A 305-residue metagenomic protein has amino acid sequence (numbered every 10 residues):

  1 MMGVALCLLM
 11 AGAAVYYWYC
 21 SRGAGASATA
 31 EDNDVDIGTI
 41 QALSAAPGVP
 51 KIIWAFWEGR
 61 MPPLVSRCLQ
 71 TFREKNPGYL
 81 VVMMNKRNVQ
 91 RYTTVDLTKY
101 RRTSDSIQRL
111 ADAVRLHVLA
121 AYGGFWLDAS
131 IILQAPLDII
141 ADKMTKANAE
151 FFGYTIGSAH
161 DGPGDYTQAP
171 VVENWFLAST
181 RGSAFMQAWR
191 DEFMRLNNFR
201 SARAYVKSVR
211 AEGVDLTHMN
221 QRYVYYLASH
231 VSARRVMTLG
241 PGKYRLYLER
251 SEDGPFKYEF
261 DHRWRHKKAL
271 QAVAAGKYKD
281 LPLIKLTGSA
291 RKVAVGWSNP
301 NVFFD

Functional and structural regions predicted by a protein language model:
G3-A111, A129-D305: Glycosyltransferase-associated regions of secretory-pathway enzymes, highlighting luminal stem/catalytic domains
D112-G124: Small-residue hinge/turn detector
